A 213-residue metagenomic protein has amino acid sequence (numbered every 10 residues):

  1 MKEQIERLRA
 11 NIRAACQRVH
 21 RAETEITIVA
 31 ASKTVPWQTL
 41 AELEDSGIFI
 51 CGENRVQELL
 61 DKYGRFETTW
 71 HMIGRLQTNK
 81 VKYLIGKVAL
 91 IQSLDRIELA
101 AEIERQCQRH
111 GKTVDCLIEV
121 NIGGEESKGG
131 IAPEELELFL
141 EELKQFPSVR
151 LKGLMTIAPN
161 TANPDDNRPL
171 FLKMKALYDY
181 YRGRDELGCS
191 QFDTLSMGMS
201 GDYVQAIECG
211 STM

Functional and structural regions predicted by a protein language model:
M1-G201, I207-C209: Conserved alpha/beta-domain cores
T212-M213: Divalent-metal-activated hydrolytic enzyme cores
